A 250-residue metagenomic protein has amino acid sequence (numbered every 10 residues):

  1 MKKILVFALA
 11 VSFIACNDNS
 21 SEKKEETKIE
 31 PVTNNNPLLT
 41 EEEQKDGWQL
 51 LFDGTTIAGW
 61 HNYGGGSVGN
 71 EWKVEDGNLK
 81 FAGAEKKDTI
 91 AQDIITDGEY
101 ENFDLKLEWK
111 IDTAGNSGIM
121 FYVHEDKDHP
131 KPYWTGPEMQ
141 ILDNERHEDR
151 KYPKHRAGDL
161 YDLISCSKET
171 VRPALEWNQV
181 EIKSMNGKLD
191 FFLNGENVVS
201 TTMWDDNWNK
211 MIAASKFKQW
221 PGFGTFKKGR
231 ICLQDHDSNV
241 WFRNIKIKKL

Functional and structural regions predicted by a protein language model:
I4-S12: Sec-dependent N-terminal signal peptides
N17-L250: Carbohydrate-interacting regions of secretory-pathway proteins
